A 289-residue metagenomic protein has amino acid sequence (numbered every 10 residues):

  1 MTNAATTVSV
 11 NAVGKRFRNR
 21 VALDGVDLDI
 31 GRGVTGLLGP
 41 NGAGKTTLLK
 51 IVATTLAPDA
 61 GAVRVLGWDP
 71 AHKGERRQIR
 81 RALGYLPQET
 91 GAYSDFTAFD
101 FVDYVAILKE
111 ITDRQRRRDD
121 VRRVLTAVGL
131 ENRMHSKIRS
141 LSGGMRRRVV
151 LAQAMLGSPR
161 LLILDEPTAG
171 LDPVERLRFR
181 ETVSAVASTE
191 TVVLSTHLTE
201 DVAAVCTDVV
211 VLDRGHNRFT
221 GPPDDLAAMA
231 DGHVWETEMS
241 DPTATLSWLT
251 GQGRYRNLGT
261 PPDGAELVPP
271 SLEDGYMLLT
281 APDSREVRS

Functional and structural regions predicted by a protein language model:
V8, A22-G25, R80: Conserved structural motif at the start of ABC-family nucleotide-binding domains
G61-H72, Q78-I79: Conserved ABC transporter NBD signature motif
D95, K137-G144: Conserved ABC ATPase signature
D103, I107-E110, Q115-R133: Conserved ABC ATPase "signature" region
L156-R160: A short, proline-enriched helix->beta-strand linker immediately N-terminal to the Walker B motif in ABC-type P-loop
L162-E166, L171: Catalytic Walker B motif of ABC-type/P-loop ATPase nucleotide-binding domains
